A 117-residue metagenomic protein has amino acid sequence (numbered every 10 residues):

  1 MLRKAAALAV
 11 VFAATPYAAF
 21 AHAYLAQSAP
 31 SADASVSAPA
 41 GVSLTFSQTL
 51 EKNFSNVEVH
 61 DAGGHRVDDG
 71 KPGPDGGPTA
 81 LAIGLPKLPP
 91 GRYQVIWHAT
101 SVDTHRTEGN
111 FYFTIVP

Functional and structural regions predicted by a protein language model:
M1-A7, F12: Bacterial N-terminal signal peptides that target proteins for export
P16-A21: Sec/Tat signal peptide C-region and signal peptidase I cleavage site
H22-A40: Short N-terminal segments immediately surrounding and downstream of signal-peptide cleavage
S37, V42-Q48, T104-P117: Extended, polar beta-sheet/loop recognition surfaces of beta-rich domains that mediate binding to diverse ligands
S43-L44, Q48-V67: Short, surface-exposed alpha-helix to beta-strand junction/turn motifs within ectodomains of secreted and cell-envelope
T79-I83: Short strand-edge motifs at loop-to-beta-strand transitions and within beta-strands of extracellular beta-rich domains
L85-K87: Short, flexible loop/turn segments at beta-strand junctions in immunoglobulin-like and fibronectin type III
P89-H98: A glycine-anchored, Pro-Gly-centered beta-turn/N-cap motif
